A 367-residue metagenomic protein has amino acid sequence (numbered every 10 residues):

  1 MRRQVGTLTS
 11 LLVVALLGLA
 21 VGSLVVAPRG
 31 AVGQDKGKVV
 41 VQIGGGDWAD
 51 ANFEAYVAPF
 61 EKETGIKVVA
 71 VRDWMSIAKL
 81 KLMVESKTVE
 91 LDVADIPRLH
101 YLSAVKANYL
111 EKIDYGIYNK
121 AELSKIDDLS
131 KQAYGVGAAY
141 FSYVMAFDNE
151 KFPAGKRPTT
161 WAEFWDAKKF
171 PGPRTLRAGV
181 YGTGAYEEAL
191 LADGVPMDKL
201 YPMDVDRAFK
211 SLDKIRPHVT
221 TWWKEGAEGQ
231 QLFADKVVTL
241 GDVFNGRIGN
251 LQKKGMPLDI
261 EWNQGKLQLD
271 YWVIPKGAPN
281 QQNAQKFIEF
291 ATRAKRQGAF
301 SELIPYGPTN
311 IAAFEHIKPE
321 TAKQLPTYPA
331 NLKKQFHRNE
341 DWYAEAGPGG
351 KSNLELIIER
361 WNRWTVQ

Functional and structural regions predicted by a protein language model:
M1-V40, Q367: Short, low-complexity disordered leader/linker segments with a strong preference for bacterial N-terminal type II
Q34-L102: Early extracytoplasmic/lumenal segment of secretory-pathway proteins
G44-F53, V89-T220, K224-A234: Extracytoplasmic ligand-binding site segments that recognize negatively charged/polar headgroups
Y101-S103, A234, T239-P257: A ligand-binding cleft/hinge motif common to bilobed small-molecule-binding domains
F141, D206-I215, Q252-A278, A322-K323: Periplasmic-binding protein-like
V144-K151, L190-V195, L269-N283, I288 (+1 more regions): A bilobed periplasmic-binding-protein/Venus flytrap-type ligand-binding module shared by bacterial periplasmic
P275-R338: Mature extracytoplasmic/periplasmic domains
F336-Q367: Conserved C-terminal helix/tail region of periplasmic/extracytoplasmic solute-binding proteins
